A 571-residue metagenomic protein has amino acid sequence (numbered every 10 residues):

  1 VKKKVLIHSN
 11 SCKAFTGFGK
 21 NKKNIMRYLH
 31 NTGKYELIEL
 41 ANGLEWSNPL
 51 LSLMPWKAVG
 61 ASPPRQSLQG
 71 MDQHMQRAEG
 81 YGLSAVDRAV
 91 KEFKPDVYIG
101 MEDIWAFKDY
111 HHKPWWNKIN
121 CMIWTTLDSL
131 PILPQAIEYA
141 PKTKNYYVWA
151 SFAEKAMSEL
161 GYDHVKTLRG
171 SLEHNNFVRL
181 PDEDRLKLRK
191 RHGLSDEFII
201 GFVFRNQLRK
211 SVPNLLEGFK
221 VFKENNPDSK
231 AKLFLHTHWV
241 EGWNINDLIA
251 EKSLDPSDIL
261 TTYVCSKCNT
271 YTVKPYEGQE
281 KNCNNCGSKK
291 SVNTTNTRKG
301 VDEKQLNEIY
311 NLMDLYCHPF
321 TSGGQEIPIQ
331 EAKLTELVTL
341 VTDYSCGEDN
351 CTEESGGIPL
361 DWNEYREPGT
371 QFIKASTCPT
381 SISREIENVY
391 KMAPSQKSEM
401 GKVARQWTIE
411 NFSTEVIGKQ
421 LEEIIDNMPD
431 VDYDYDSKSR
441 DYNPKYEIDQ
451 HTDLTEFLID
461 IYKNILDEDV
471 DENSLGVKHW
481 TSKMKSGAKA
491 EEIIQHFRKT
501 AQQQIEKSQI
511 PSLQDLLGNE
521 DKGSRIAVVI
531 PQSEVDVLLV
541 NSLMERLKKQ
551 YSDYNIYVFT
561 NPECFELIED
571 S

Functional and structural regions predicted by a protein language model:
I7, L194-K210, L216-F219, L233-F234 (+1 more regions): Conserved donor-binding/catalytic core segment of Leloir-type glycosyltransferases
G19-N24, Q207-V221, L538: A conserved mid-protein helix/loop that constitutes part of the nucleotide-sugar donor-binding site
K142-E183, L194, L260: Donor nucleotide-sugar binding/catalytic pocket of nucleotide-sugar-dependent glycosyltransferases
W243-K304, E308: Nucleotide-activated donor-binding/catalytic signature segment of Leloir-type glycosyltransferases, i.e., the conserved
T321: Aromatic "clamp/platform" in nucleotide-sugar-dependent glycosyltransferases that forms part of the donor/acceptor
E348-N388: Change "using UDP/GDP/dTDP sugars" to "using nucleotide sugars
N388, S395-E410: A short, well-ordered alpha-helix in the C-terminal region of glycosyltransferases
Y442-S512: Composition-driven recognition of low-complexity segments enriched in small/aliphatic/hydroxylated residues
